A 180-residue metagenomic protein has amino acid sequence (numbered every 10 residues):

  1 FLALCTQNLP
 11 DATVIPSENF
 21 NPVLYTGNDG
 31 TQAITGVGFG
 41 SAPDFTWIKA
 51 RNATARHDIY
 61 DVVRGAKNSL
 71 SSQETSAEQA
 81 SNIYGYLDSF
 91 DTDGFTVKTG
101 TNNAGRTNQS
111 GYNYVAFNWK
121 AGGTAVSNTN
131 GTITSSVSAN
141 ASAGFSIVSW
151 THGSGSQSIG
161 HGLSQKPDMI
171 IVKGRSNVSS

Functional and structural regions predicted by a protein language model:
F1-S180: Surface-exposed molecular-recognition determinants
